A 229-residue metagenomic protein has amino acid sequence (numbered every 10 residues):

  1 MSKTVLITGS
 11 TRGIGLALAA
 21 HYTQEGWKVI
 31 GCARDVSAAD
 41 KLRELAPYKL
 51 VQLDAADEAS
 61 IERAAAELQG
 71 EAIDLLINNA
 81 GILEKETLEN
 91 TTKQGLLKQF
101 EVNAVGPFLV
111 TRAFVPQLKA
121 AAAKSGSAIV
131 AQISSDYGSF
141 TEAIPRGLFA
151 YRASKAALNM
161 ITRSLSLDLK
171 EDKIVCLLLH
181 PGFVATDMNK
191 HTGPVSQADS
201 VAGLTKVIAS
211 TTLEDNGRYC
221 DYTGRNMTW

Functional and structural regions predicted by a protein language model:
T11-H21: N-terminal Rossmann NAD(P)H-binding glycine-rich loop of SDR-like oxidoreductase domains
Q24-D40: Conserved glycine-rich Rossmann-like NAD(P)H-binding loop of the short-chain dehydrogenase/reductase
E44-A59: Rossmann-fold cofactor-recognition segment
A55-E71: Conserved Rossmann-fold cofactor-binding substructure of NAD(P)-dependent oxidoreductases
I77, V110-F114, L118, I161-T162: Hydrophobic positions on the long internal alpha-helix of Rossmann-like NAD(P)-dependent oxidoreductase domains
I82, T87-F100, K119-K170: Catalytic loop of short-chain dehydrogenase/reductase
L178-P181, T186, K190-W229: C-terminal helical subdomain
